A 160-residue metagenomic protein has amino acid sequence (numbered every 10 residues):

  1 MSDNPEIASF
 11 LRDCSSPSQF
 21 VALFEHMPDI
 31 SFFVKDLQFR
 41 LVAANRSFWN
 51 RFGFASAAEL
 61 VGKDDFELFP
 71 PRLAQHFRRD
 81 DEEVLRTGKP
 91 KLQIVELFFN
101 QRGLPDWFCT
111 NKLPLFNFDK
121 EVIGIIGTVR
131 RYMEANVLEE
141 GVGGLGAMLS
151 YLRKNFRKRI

Functional and structural regions predicted by a protein language model:
L11, L85-P90, I94-N111, F116 (+1 more regions): Per-ARNT-Sim (PAS) sensory domains and their PAS-associated C-terminal
R12, F69-E83: PAS/Per-ARNT-Sim sensory domains
F32, R40-V42: Conserved hydrophobic beta-strand signature of PAS-family and PAS-like sensory domains
A44-F48: N-terminal capping loop/helix in small sensory signaling domains highlighted by a polar->aromatic N-x2-3-F motif
W49-N50, F66: Sensory helix hotspots in PAS and closely related PAS-like folds
L60-R72: PAS-family sensory/regulatory domains
P114-S150: Sensory coupling linkers of modular signal transduction proteins
S150-I160: Basic, amphipathic alpha-helical hairpins
